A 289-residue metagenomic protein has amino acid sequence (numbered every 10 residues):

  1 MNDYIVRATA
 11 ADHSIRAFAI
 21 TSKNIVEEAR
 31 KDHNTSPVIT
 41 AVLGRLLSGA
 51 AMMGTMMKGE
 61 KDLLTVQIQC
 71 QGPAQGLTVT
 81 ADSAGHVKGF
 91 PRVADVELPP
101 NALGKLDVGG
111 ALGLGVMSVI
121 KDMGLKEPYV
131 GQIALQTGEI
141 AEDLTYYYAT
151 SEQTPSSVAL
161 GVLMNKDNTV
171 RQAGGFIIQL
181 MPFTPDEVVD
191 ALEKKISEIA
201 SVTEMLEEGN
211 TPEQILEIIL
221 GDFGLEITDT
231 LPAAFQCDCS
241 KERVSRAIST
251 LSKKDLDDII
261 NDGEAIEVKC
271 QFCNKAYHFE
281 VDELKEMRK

Functional and structural regions predicted by a protein language model:
M1-D229: Interaction interfaces in information-processing and related assembly proteins
S197-K289: Cys/His-clustered metal-coordination modules, chiefly Zn-binding fingers
